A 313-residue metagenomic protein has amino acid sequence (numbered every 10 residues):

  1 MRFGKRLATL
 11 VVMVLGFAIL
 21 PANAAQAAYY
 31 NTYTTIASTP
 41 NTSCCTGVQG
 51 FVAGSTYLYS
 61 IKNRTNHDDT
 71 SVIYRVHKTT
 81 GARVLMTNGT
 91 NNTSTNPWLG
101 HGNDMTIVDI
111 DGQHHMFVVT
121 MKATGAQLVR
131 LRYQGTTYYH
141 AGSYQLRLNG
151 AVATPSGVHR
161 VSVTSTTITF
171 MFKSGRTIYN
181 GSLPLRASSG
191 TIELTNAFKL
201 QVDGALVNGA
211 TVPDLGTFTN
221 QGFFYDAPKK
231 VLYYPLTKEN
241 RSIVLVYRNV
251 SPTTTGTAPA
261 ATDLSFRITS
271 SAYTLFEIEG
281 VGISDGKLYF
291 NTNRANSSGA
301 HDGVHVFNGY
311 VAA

Functional and structural regions predicted by a protein language model:
M1-A27: Secretory targeting and sorting signals
Y29-N41, A82-L99, Y139-P155, T191-T217 (+1 more regions): Surface-exposed loop and turn segments in beta-propeller and other repeat-based domains that flank or scaffold
A37-D69: Beta-strand-rich domains and repeat architectures in extracellular enzymes and scaffolds, especially beta-propellers
T42-S55, P97-H114, A151-T169, G216-P228 (+2 more regions): Structural signature of eukaryotic scaffold interfaces centered on beta-propeller domains
T56-T65, H114-K122, S165-S174, K230-T237 (+2 more regions): Short beta-strand elements that form the blades of beta-propeller/WD-repeat-like and other beta-sheet-rich scaffold
N66-R75, A123-R132, G175-R186, E239-S251 (+1 more regions): Structural motif
T80-M116, T120: Blade-loop segments of beta-propeller domains
A210-G256: Loop/turn-rich, solvent-exposed surfaces of beta-rich toroidal or solenoidal domains
